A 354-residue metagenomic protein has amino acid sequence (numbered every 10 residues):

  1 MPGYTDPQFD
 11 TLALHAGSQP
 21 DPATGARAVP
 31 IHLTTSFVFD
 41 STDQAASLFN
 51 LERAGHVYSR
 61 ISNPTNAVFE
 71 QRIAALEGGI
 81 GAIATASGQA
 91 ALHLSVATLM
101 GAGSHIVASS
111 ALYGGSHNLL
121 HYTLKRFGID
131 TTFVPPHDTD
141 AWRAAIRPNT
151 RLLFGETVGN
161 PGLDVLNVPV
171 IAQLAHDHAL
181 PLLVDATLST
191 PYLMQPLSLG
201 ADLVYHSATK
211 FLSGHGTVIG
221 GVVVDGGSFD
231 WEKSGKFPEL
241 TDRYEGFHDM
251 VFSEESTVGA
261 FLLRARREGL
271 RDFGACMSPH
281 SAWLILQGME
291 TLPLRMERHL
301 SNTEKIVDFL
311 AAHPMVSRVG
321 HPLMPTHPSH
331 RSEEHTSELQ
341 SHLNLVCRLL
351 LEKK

Functional and structural regions predicted by a protein language model:
M1-H56, I61: N-terminal glycine-rich, Lys/His-bearing helix-loop that initiates the first secondary-structure elements of many
P2, H15, Q19-P22, A82-A311 (+1 more regions): Conserved PLP-enzyme active-site core in the AAT-like
S36, P322-M324, R348: Histidine- and/or cysteine-centered catalytic micro-motif in compact active-site loops
S36, S41-H93, G115-Y122: Conserved N-terminal alpha-helix of the aminotransferase class I/II PLP-enzyme fold
I73, A91, I106, H335-T336: Adenylate-forming
G78, M315-R318: Glycine-centered tight turns that cap/initiate beta-strands
G320-E333, S337: Conserved active-site-proximal loop/helix segments of enzymes involved in bacterial cell-wall and related
E334-K354: Single conserved hydrophobic/aromatic residue that forms the stacking wall/gate of nucleotide- or nucleobase-binding
